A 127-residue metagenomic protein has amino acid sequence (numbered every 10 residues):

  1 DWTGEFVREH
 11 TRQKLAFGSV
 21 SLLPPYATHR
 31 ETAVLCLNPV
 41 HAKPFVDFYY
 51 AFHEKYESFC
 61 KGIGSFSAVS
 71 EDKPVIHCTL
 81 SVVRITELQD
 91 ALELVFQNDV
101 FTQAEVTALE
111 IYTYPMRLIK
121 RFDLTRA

Functional and structural regions predicted by a protein language model:
D1-A127: Histidine-dependent nucleotide/RNA phosphoesterase domain, centered on the 2H-phosphoesterase fold with its duplicated
